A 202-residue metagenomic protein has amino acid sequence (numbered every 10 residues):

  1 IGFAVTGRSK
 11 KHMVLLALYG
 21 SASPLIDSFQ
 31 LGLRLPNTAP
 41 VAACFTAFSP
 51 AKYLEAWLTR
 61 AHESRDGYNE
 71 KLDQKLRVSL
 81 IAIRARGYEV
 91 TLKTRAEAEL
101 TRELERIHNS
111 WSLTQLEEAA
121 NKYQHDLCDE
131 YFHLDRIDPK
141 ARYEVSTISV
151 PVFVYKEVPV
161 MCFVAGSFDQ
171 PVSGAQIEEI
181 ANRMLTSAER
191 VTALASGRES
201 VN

Functional and structural regions predicted by a protein language model:
I1-E89: Amphipathic alpha-helical effector-binding/dimerization core of metabolite-sensing transcriptional regulators
H12-L15, Y19, S28, V154-V158 (+2 more regions): Membrane-targeting and insertion segments and their boundary/processing signals
W57, D169, A175-I177, S196 (+1 more regions): Short linear functional motifs in flexible/disordered or boundary regions
R60, N69, A98, P171-V172 (+1 more regions): Residue-level detector of alpha-helical recognition elements and their boundaries
S79-A188: Extended hydrophobic
S187-N202: Cysteine/selenocysteine-centered motifs that mediate thiol-based redox chemistry or coordinate metal-sulfur cofactors
